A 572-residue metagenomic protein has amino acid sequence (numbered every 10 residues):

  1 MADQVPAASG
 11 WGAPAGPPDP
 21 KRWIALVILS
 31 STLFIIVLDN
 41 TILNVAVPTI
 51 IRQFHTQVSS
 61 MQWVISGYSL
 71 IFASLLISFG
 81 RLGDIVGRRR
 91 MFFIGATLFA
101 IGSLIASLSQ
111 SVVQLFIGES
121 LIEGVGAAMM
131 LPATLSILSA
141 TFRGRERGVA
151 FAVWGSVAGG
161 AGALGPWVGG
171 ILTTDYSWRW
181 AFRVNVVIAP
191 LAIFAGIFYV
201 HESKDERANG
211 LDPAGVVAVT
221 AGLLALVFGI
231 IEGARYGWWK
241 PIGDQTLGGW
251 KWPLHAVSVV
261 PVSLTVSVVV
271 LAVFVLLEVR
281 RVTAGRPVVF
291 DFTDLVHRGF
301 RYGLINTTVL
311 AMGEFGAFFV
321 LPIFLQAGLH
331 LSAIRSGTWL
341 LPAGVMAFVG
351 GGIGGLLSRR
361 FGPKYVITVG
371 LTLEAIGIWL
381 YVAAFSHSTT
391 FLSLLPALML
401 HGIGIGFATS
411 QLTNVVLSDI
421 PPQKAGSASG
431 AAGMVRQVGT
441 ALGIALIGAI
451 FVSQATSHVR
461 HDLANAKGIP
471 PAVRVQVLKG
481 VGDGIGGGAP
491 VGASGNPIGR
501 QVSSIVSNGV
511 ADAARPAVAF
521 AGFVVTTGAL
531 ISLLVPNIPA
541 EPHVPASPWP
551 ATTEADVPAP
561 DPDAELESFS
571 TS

Functional and structural regions predicted by a protein language model:
M1-L33, V257, V275-R280, V475-S572: Transmembrane-helix exit segments and adjacent C-terminal regions of multi-pass membrane proteins
R22-F72, L76, S177, F228 (+5 more regions): Transmembrane core module of solute transporters
L33, I65, S69, V149-G162 (+5 more regions): Small-residue-rich transmembrane alpha-helices and their cytosolic helix-loop interfaces in multi-pass secondary
V47, A161-T173, G354, G443 (+1 more regions): Small-residue (Gly/Pro/Ala) motifs that create kinks and tight helix-helix packing interfaces
D84-L223, F228, E232, P241-G248 (+2 more regions): Helix-loop-helix hairpins in multi-pass membrane proteins, especially solute transporters
V86-L98, I105, S109-I117, M130-S136 (+7 more regions): C-terminal module of multi-pass small-molecule transporters
F194-P213, G233-G237, L276-G285, S386 (+2 more regions): Helix-loop junctions on the cytosolic side of multi-pass membrane transporters, especially the intracellular loop
